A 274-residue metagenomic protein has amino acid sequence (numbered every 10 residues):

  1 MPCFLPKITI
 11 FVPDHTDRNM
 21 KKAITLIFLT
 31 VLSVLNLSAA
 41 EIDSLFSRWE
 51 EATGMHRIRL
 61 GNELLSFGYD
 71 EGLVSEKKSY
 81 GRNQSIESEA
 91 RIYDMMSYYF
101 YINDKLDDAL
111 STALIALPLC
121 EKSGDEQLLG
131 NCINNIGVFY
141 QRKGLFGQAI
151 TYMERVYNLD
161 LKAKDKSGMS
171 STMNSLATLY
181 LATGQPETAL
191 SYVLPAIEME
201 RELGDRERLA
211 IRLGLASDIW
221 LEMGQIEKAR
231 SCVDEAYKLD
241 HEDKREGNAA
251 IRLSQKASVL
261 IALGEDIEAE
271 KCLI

Functional and structural regions predicted by a protein language model:
T25-V34: Bacterial N-terminal signal peptides
L37-A40: Boundary at the C-terminal end of the N-terminal hydrophobic targeting segment
F46-W49, G61-N62, Y69, L73-G81 (+6 more regions): Inward-facing hydrophobic residues that define packing positions of alpha-helical scaffold repeats
E51-A52, R82-S85, L119-D125, L159-D165 (+2 more regions): Short coil/turn linkers that connect adjacent helices within long alpha-helical scaffolds, especially alpha-solenoid
N62-S66, R91-I102, A113, Q127-R142 (+4 more regions): Conserved alpha-helical positions within TPR/SEL1-like repeat arrays
E76, Y80-N83, F100, C120 (+9 more regions): Eukaryotic all-alpha helical interaction scaffolds
